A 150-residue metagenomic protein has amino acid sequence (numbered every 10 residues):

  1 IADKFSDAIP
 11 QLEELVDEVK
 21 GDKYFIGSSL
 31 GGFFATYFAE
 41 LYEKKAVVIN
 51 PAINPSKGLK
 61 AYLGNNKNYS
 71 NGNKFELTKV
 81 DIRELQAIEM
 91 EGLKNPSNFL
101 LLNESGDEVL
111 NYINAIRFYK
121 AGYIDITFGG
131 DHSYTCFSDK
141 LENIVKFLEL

Functional and structural regions predicted by a protein language model:
I1-K4, K44-G58: Active-site nucleophile loop of the alpha/beta-hydrolase fold
I1-V19: Active-site catalytic motif of lipid deacylating hydrolases and related acyltransferases
K20-G21, P96: Active-site acidic short loop of glycosyltransferases
F25-I26, A46, L101: Conserved alpha/beta-hydrolase fold motif
I26-A35: Gly/Ala-rich beta-loop-alpha elbow adjacent to hydrolase catalytic centers
F38-Y42: Aromatic pocket-lining residues of Rossmann-like dinucleotide-binding sites
P51-L150: The alpha/beta-hydrolase serine catalytic core
